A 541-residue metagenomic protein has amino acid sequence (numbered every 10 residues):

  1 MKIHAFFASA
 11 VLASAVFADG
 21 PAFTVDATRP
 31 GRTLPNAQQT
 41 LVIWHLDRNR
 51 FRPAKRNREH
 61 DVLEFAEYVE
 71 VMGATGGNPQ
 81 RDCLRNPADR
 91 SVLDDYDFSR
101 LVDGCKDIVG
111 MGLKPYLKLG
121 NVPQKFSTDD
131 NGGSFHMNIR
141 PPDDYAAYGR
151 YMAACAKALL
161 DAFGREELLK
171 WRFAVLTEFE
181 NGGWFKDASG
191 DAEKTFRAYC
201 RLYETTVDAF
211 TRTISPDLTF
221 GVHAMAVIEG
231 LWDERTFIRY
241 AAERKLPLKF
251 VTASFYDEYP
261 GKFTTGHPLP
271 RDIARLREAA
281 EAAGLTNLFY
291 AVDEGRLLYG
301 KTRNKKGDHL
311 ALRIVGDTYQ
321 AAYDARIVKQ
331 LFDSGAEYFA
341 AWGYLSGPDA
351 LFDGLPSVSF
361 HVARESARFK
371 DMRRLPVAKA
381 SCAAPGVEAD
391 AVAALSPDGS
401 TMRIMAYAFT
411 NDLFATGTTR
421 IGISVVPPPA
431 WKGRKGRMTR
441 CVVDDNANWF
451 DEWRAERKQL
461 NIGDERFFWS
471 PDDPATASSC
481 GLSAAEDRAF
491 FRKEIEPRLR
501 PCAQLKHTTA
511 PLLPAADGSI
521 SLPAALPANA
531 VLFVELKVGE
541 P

Functional and structural regions predicted by a protein language model:
A18-R58, E64, A528, V538-P541: Mature N-terminal, pre-catalytic/accessory segment of carbohydrate-active enzymes
P21-A27, F51-R58, Y96-D103, L159 (+5 more regions): Alpha-helical scaffolding within the catalytic cores of extracellular/periplasmic polymer-degrading hydrolases
L63-K262, T286: Substrate-binding cleft and catalytic face of glycoside hydrolase catalytic domains, especially the flexible beta-alpha
I108, C155, F173, T206 (+6 more regions): Conserved, mostly hydrophobic/aromatic
K249, A253-K306, E337: Glycoside hydrolase catalytic-domain groove-lining segments
E294-T418, D451-E456: Aromatic/acidic polysaccharide-binding cleft in carbohydrate-active enzymes
P385-A489, N529-F533: Carbohydrate-binding surface patches
I462-P541: C-terminal beta-strand-rich structural cap/linker in extracellular carbohydrate-active enzymes
